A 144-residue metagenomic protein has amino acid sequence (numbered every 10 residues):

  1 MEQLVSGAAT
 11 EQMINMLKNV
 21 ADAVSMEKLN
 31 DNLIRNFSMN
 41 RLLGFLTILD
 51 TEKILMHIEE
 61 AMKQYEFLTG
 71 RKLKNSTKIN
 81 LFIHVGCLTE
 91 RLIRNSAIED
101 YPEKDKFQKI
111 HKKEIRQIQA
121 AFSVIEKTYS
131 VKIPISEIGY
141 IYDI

Functional and structural regions predicted by a protein language model:
M1-I144: A cross-family "folded-core" feature that marks the main globular domain of proteins
